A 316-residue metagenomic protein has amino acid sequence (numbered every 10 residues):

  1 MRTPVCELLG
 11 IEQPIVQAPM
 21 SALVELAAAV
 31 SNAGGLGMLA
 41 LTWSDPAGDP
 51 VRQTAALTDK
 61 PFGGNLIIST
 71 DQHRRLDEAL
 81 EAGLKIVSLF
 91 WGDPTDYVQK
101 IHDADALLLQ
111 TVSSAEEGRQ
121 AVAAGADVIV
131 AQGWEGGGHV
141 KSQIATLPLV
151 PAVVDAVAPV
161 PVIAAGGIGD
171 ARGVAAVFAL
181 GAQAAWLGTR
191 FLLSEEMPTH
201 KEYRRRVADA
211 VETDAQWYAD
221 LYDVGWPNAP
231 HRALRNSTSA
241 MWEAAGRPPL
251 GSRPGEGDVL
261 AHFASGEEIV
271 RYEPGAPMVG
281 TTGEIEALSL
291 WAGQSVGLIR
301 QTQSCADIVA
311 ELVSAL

Functional and structural regions predicted by a protein language model:
M1-P161: Active-site entrance/lid segments in N-terminal catalytic domains of soluble metabolic enzymes
T111, G166-G167: Conserved acidic functional residues
H139, I144-I163, G169-L316: Conserved active-site-proximal phosphate/metal-binding subdomains
